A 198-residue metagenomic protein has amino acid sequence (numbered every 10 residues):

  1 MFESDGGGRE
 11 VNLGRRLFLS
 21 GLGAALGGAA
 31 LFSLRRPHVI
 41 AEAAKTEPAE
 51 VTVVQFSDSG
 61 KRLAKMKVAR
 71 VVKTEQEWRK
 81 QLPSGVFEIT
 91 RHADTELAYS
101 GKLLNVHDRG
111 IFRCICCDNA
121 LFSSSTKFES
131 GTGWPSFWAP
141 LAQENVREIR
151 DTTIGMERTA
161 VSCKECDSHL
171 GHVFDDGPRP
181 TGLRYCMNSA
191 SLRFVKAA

Functional and structural regions predicted by a protein language model:
M1-L13, A24-A25: N-terminal secretory signal peptides
L13-F32: N-terminal export leaders
R16-L17, R36, H92: Hydrophobic alpha-helical segments, especially transmembrane helices and their immediate juxtamembrane helical caps
F32-T74, K80: C-terminal segment of N-terminal export signals and the immediately downstream linker at the start of the mature
G60, R70-K73, R79, I89-R113 (+1 more regions): A short Gly-Trp-Pro
V86: Structured DNA-binding interfaces in DNA transaction proteins
